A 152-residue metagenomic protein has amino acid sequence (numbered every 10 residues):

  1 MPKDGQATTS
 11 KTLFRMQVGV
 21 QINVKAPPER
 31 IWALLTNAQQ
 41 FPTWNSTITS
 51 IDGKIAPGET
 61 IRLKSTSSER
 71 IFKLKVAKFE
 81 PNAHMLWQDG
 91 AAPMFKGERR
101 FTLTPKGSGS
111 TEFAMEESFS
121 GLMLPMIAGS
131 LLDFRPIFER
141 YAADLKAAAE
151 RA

Functional and structural regions predicted by a protein language model:
M1-D52, A56: Hydrophobic ligand-binding cavity/cleft-lining segments
P2-K3, S118-A152: A conserved amphipathic terminal alpha-helix motif
K3-G5, P57-G58, P81-W87: Short Pro/Gly-enriched beta-strand edge/turn motifs at strand-loop
V18-V20, T49, P57-I61, F72-K73 (+2 more regions): Residue-level marker for the onset of beta-strands and adjacent loop->beta junctions in well-ordered domains
I31-L35, F41, I61-L63, V76 (+4 more regions): Hydrophobic pocket/interface hotspot
D52, T66-E112, S118-M123, A147-R151: Hydrophobic-ligand binding "helix-grip"
